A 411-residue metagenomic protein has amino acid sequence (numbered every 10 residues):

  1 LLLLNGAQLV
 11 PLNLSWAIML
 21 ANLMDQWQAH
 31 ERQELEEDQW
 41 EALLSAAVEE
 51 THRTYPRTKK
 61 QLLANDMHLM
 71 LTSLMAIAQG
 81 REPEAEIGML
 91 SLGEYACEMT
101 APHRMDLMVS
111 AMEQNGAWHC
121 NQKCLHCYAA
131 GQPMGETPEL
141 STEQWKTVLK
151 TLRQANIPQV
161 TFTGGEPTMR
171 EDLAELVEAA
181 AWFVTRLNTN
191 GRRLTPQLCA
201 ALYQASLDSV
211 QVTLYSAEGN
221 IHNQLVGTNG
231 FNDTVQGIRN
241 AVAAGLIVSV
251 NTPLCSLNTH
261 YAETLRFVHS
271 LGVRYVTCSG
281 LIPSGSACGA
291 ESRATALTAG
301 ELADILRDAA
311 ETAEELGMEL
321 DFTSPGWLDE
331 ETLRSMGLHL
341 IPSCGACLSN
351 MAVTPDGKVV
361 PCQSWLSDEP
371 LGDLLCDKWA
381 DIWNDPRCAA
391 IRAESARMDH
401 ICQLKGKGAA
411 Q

Functional and structural regions predicted by a protein language model:
L1-G6: Long, low-complexity, charged/polar intrinsically disordered regions in eukaryotic proteins
Q8-H103: Long, charge-rich, low-complexity alpha-helical segments
T54-Y55, N65-A205, S209: Conserved alpha-helical substructure of the radical SAM core
E82-R104, S324-T332, L371-A390: Short, charged low-complexity linear segments at domain edges
D106-S110, T161-G165, R186-N190, Q211-Y215 (+3 more regions): A cross-family glycoside hydrolase active-site/sugar-binding cleft signature
E113, A117-C120, C124-C127, C344-C347 (+2 more regions): Short cysteine clusters
Y215, N220-S343, N350, P355-V360 (+1 more regions): Radical SAM enzyme [4Fe-4S]-AdoMet core and its adjacent flexible, acidic and glycine-rich loops/tails across
K358-Q411: Flexible mid-to-C-terminal extensions adjoining Fe-S/redox cofactors in radical SAM and related proteins
